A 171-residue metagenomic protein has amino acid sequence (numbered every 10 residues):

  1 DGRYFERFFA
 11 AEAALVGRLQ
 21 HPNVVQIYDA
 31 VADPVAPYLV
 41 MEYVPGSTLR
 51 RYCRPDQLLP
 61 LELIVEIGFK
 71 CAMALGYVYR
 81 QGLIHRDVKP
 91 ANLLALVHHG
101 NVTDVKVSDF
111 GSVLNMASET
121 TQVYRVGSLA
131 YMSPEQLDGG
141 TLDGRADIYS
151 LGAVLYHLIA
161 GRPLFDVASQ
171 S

Functional and structural regions predicted by a protein language model:
D1-R18: AlphaC helix of the eukaryotic protein kinase fold
A30: Activation-segment/catalytic-loop signature of the eukaryotic protein kinase fold
P34-T48, Y52: Conserved short submotifs of the Hanks-type protein kinase catalytic core that shape the nucleotide-binding pocket
I67-G68: Activation segment signature within eukaryotic-like protein kinase domains
A72-L83: Protein kinase catalytic-loop region centered on the HRD/HxD motif
D147: Conserved catalytic-loop aspartate of Hanks-type protein kinases
